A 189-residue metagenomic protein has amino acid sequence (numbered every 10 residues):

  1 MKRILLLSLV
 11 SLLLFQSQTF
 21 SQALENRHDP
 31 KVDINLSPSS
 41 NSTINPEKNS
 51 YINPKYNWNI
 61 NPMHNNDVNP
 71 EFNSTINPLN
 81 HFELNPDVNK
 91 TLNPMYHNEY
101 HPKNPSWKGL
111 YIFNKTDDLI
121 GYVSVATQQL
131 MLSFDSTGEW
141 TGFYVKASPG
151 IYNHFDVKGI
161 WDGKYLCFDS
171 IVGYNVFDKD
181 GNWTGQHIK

Functional and structural regions predicted by a protein language model:
I4-F15: Sec-dependent N-terminal signal peptides
Q16-S21: Sec/Tat signal peptide C-region and signal peptidase I cleavage site
Q22-K189: Repetitive, compositionally biased segments used for assembly/scaffolding
